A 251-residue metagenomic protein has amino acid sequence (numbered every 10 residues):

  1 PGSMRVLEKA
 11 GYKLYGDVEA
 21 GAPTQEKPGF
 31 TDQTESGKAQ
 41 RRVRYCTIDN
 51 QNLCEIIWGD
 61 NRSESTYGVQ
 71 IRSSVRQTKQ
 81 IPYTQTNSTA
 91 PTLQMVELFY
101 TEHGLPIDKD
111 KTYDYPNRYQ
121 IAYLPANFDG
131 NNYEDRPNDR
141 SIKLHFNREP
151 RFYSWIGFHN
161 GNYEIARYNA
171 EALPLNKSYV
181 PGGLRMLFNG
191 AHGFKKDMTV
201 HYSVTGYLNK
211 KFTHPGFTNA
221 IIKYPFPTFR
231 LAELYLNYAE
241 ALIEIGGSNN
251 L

Functional and structural regions predicted by a protein language model:
P1, E244-S248: Short coil/turn linking the two alpha-helices of tandem helical-hairpin repeats
P1-M186: An aromatic- and glycine-enriched ligand-binding surface/loop that stacks and positions planar moieties
N138, I142, I221-P225, F229 (+1 more regions): Short, charged/polar micro-motifs that form catalytic or ligand-binding hotspots
P150, G182, Y202, L236-N237: Feature representing long, continuous alpha-helical segments
F158, P227-R230, L234-L236: Extracellular low-complexity, Gly/Ser/Thr-rich intrinsically disordered linkers and protease-sensitive activation/hinge
G183-R230: Active-site beta-strand/loop architecture of penicillin-binding DD-peptidases
L231, Y238-I245: Structural register within alpha-helical repeat arrays
L251: Acidic/histidine-enriched alpha-helical segments
